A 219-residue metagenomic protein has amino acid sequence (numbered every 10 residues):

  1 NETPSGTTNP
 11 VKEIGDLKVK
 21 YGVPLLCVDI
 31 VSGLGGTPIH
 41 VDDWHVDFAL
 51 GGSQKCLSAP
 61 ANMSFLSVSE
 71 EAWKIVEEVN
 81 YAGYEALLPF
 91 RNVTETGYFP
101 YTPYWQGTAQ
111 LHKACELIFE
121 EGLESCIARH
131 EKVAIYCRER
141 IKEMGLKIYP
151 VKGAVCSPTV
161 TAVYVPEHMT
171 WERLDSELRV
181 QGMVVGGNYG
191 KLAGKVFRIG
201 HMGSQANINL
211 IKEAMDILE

Functional and structural regions predicted by a protein language model:
N1-G35: Active-site phosphate-binding strand-loop segment of PLP-dependent enzymes
D42-Q54: Conserved active-site segment immediately N-terminal to the catalytic lysine that forms the internal aldimine
Q54-E139: Active-site C-terminal subdomain of aminotransferase-like
K147-L178: Conserved PLP-binding catalytic core of the aspartate aminotransferase-like
E172-Q181, E213-L218: Short amphipathic alpha-helices in soluble, non-transmembrane regions that often serve as interface/regulatory elements
Q181-R198: Conserved PLP cofactor-binding pocket of PLP-dependent enzymes
K195-E219: PLP-dependent enzyme catalytic core of the Aspartate aminotransferase-like
